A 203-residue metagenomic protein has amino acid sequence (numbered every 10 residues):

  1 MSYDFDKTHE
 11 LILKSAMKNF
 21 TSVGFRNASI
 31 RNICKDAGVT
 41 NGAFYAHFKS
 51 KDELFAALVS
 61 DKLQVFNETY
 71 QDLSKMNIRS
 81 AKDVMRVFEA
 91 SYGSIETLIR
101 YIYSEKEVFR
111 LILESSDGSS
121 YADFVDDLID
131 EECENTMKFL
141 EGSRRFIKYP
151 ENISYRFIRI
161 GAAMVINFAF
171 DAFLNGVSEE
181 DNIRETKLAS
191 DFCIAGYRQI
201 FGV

Functional and structural regions predicted by a protein language model:
M1-D4, F201: N-terminal intrinsically disordered/low-complexity leader segments
L11-K18, S22, N32, D36 (+7 more regions): Alpha-helical structural segments
R31, G42, I78: Residues within helix-turn-helix
G38-F48: Short hydrophobic/aromatic patch on the recognition helix
T97-S104, S119-R145, R156-A163: Amphipathic alpha-helical packing segments from all-alpha helical-bundle domains
S104, E134-E141, I158-V203: C-terminal peripheral helix-coil segments that are non-catalytic and often amphipathic
